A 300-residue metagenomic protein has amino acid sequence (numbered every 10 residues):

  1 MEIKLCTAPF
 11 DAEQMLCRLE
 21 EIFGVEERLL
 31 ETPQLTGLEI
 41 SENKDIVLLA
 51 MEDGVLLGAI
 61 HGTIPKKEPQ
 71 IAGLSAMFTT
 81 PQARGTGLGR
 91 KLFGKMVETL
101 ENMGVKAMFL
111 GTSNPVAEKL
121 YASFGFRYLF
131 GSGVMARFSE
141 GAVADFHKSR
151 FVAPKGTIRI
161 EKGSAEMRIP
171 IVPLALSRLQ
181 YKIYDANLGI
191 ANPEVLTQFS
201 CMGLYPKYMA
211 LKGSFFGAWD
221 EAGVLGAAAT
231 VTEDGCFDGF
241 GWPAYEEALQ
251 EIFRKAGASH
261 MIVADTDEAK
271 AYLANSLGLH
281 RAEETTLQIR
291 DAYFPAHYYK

Functional and structural regions predicted by a protein language model:
M1-G37, L49-E52, G73, K148-L196: Short amphipathic alpha-helix that is part of the acyltransferase structural core
G37-L49, G58, G73, L196-G217 (+1 more regions): A short helix-loop-beta-strand connector motif used in the catalytic cores of GNAT acetyltransferases and, in some
L49, V55-I64, I71-F78, F215-G217 (+1 more regions): Conserved beta-strand in the GNAT
T79, G85-E98, S123, W242-A258: Conserved acetyl-CoA-binding loop-helix of GNAT-fold acetyltransferases
R90, K106, S113-S132, T266-E284: Conserved active-site alpha-helix within GNAT-family acetyltransferase domains
L100-S113, G257-T266: Conserved GNAT acetyl-CoA-binding A-motif
F109-G111, R127-H147, H280-P295: Conserved catalytic-core motifs of GNAT/GCN5-like acyltransferases
E246-K300: Non-catalytic C-terminal interaction regions
